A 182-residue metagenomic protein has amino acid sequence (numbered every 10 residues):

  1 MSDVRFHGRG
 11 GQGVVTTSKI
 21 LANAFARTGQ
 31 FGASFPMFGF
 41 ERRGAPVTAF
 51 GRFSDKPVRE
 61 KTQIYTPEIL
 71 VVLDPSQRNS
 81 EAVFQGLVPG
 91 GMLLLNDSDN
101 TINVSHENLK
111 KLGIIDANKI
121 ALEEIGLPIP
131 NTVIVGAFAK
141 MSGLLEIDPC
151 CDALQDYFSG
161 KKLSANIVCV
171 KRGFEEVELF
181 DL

Functional and structural regions predicted by a protein language model:
M1-L182: Active-site cofactor/cluster-binding pocket
